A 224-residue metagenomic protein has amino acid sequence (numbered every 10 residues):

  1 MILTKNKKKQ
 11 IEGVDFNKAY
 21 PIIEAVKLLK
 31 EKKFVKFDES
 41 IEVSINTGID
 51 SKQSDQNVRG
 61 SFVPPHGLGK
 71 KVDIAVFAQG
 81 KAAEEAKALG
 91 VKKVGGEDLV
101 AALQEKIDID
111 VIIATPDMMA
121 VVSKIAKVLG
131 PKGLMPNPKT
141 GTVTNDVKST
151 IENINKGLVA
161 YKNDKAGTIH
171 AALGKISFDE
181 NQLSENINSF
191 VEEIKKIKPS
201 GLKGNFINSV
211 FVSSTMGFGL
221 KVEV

Functional and structural regions predicted by a protein language model:
M1-D15: Generic N-terminal amphipathic, Lys/Arg-enriched alpha-helix
I23, K27-A82: Translation machinery proteins
A25, A86, G130, V212: Residue-level signature of catalytic and energy-coupling elements of molecular machines, predominantly ATP/GTP-dependent
F37-I41, I197-S209: Flexible, glycine/charged-enriched surface loops at secondary-structure junctions
I45-T47, A78, P116, L173-K175 (+2 more regions): Flexible glycine-/small-residue-rich
L68-K70, G80, D164-G167, K203-F206 (+1 more regions): Short flexible coil/turn linkers enriched for glycine and charged/polar residues that connect secondary-structure
E85-K92: Glycine-rich phosphate-binding loops that contact phosphosugars or nucleotide phosphates
K92-I194: Long, charge-patterned amphipathic alpha-helical coiled-coil/hairpin "stalk" segments used as oligomerization
